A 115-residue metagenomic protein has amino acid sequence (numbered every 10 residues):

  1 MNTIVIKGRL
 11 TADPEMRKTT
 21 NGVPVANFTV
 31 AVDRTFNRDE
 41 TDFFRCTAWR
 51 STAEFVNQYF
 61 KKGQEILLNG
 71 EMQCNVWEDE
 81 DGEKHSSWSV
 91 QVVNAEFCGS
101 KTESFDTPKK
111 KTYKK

Functional and structural regions predicted by a protein language model:
M1-N2, P14-V23, N37-D39, F43 (+3 more regions): Acidic, gly/ser/pro-rich intrinsically disordered tails
N2, S86-W88, V93: Generic beta-strand structural signal
V5-A12, V30, K62-C74, V92-A95: OB-fold and OB-like beta-barrel modules that bind single-stranded nucleic acids
R9-T11, T19, W49: A short, compositionally biased micro-patch
K18-V32, S86-S87: Short aromatic-glycine-enriched beta-strand elements
A31-T35, E78: A generic structural motif
W49-H85, G99: Beta-rich strand-turn-strand
